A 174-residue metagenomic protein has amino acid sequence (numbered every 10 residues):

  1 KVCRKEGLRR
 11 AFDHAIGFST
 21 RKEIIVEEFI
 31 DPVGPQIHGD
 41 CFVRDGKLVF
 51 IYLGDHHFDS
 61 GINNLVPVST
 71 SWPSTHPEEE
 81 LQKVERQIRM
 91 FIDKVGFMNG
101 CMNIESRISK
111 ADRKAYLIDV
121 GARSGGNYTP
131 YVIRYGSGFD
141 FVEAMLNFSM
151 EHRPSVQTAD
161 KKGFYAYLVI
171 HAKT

Functional and structural regions predicted by a protein language model:
K1-R4, F42-R44: Short beta-strand-to-turn element immediately C-terminal to the catalytic PLP-Schiff-base lysine in fold type I
C3, L48, E79, K83 (+3 more regions): Conserved active-site and cofactor/substrate-binding residues in soluble primary-metabolism enzymes
G7: Residue-level recognition of oxygen-bearing side chains
A15-E23, I30-S74, Q82-A115, G121-T129 (+1 more regions): Phosphate-binding core of ATP-grasp and ATP-grasp-like enzymes
R89-I92, I133, L146, V169: Generic hydrophobic alpha-helical scaffold/packing signal
R123-A144: ATP-dependent carboxylate-activation loops
A144-T174: Peripheral (often C-terminal) accessory segments that flank ATP-dependent C-N-forming ligase machineries
